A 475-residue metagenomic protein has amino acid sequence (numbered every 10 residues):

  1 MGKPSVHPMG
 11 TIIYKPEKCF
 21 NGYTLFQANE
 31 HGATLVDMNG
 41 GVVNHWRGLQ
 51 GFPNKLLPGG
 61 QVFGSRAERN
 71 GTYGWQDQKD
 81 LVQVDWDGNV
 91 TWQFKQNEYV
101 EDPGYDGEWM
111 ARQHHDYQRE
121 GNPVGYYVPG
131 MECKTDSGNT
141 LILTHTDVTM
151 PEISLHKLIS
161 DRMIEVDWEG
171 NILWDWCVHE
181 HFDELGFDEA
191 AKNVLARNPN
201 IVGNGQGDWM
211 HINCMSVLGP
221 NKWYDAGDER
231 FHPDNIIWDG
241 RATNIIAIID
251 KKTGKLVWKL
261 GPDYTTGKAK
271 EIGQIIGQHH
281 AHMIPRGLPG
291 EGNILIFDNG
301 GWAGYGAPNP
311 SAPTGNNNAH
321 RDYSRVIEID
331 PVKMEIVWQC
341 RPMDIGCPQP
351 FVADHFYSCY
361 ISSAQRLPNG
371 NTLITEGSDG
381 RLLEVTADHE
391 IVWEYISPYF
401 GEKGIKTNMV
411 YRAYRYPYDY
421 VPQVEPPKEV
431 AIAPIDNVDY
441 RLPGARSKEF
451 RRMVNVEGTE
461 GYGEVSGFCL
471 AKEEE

Functional and structural regions predicted by a protein language model:
M1-E475: Histidine-/acidic-rich catalytic cores in large beta-rich domains
